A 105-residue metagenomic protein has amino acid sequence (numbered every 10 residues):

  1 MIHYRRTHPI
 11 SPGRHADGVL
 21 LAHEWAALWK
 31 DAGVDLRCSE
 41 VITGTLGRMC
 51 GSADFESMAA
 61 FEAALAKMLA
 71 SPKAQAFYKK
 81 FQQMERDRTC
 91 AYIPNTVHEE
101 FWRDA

Functional and structural regions predicted by a protein language model:
M1, M84-A105: Intrinsic disorder/low-complexity detector
M1-T7, M49-S52: Short, structured motif recognition centered on aromatic/hydrophobic residues
R6, I10, F61: GIY-YIG nuclease signature motif recognition
P9-L20: Short, surface-exposed ligand-recognition loops at beta-strand->loop->(often short) alpha-helix junctions that present
I10-P12, F55-S57, R103: Non-catalytic surface loops within mature trypsin-like serine protease
I10-S11, L36-R37, M49: Short hydrophobic/aromatic-rich motifs at helix boundaries and adjacent loops
V19-C38, T43, D54-P94: An amphipathic, aromatic/His-enriched active-site/gating alpha helix that lines ligand/cofactor pockets
